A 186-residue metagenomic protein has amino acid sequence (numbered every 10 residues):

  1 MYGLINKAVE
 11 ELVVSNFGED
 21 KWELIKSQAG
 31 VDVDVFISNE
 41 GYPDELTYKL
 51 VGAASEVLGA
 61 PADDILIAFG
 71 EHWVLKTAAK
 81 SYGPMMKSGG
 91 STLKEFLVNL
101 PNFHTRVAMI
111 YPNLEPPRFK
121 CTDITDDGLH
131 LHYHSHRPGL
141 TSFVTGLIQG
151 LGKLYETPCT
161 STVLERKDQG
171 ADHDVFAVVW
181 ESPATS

Functional and structural regions predicted by a protein language model:
M1-V13: ATP/Mg2+-dependent ligation/transfer catalytic cores
L4-I5, L114-H132, R137-T141, K153 (+1 more regions): Short terminal or interdomain "cap/linker" segment that borders an active site or interface and mediates
F17-G18: Glycine-centered helix-coil hinge/cap
K21-W22, K26-G59: Long amphipathic alpha-helical segments
T47-T141: Amphipathic interaction/junction segments at domain boundaries or subunit interfaces
